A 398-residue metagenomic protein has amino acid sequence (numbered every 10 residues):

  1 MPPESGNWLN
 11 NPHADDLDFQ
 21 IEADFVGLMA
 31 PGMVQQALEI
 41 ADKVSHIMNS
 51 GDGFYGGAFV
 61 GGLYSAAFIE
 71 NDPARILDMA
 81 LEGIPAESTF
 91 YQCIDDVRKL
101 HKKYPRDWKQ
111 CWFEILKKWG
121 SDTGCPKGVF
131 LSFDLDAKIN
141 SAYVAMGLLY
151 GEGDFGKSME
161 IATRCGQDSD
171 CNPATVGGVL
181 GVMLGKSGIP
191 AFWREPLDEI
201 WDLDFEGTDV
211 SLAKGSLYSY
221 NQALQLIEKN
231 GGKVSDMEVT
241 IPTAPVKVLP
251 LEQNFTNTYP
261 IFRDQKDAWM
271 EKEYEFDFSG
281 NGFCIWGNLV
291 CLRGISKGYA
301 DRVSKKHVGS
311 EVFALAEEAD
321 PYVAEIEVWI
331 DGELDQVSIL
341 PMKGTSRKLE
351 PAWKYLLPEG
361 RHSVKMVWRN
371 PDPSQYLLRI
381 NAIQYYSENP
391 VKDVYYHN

Functional and structural regions predicted by a protein language model:
M1-N10, A14-F19, N257, D393: Accessory carbohydrate-recognition regions in carbohydrate-active enzymes
E4-A14, A23-M33, D42-I47, G62-G166: Accessory "access/gating" subregions that flank catalytic or transport cores
Q20, A37, G56, P73-I76 (+2 more regions): Stable alpha-helical elements in mature extracytoplasmic
Q36-V44, A58, L197: Short, conserved phosphate-binding/catalytic loop or strand-edge motifs used in phosphoryl-/nucleotidyl-transfer
N49-D52, F59-G61, Y143-L224: Catalytic phosphate/nucleotide-handling subdomain of diverse soluble enzymes
Y91-F130, M183-E271: Acidic, carboxylate-rich catalytic segments that either coordinate divalent cations
D236-G280, W286-V323, N389-N398: Glycan-recognition and processing domains
K306-P390: Beta-strand-rich ligand-recognition modules
